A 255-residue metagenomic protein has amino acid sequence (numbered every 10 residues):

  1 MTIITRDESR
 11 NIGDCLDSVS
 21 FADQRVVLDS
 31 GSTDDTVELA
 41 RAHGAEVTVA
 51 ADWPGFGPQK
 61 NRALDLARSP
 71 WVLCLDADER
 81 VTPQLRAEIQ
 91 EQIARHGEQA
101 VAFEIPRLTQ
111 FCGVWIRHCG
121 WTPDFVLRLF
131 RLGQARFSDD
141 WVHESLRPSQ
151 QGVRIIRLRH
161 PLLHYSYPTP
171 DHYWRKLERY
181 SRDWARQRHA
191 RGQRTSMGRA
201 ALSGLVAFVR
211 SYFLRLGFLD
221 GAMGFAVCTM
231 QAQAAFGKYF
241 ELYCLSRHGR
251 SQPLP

Functional and structural regions predicted by a protein language model:
I3-Q24: Short, well-formed alpha-helical segments that are part of the catalytic scaffolds of diverse glycosyltransferases
N11-G13, D34-H43, Q84-L85: Acidic helix N-cap motif at the loop->helix transition within catalytic regions of sugar-transfer enzymes
S18, D29-L39, D52, D76: A conserved acidic beta->alpha catalytic loop
F21, H43-G44, F125, Q151: Short, structured coil segments at secondary-structure junctions
V37-L66: Conserved donor nucleotide-binding strand/loop of the catalytic core
G57-D65, P70-W71, T82-G249, P255: Catalytic-site signature of metal-activated, phosphate-bearing donor transferases, centered on the GT-A/GT-A-like
